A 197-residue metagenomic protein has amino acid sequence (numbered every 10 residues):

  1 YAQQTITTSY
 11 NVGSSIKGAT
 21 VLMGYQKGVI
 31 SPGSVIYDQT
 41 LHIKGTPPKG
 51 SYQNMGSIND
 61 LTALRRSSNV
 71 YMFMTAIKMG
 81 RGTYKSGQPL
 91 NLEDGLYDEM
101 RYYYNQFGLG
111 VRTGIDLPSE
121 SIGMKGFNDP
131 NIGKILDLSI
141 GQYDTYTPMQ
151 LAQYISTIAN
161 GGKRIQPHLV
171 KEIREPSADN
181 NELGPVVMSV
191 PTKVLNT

Functional and structural regions predicted by a protein language model:
Y1-S14, A19-T197: Beta-lactam-recognizing serine transpeptidase/beta-lactamase-like catalytic domain environment
